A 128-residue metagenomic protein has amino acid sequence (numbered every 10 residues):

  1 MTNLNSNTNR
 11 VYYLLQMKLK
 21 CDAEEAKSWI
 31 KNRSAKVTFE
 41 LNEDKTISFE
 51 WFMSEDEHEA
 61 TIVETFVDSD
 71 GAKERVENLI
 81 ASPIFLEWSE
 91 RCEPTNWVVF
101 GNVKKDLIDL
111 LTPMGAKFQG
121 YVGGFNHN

Functional and structural regions predicted by a protein language model:
M1-A60, V67-N78, R91-N128: Short S/T/G/P-rich N-terminal loop/turn motif that feeds into the first structured element of a domain
A81-E87: A short, acidic, amphipathic alpha-helical segment used as a generic capping/interface helix at domain edges
